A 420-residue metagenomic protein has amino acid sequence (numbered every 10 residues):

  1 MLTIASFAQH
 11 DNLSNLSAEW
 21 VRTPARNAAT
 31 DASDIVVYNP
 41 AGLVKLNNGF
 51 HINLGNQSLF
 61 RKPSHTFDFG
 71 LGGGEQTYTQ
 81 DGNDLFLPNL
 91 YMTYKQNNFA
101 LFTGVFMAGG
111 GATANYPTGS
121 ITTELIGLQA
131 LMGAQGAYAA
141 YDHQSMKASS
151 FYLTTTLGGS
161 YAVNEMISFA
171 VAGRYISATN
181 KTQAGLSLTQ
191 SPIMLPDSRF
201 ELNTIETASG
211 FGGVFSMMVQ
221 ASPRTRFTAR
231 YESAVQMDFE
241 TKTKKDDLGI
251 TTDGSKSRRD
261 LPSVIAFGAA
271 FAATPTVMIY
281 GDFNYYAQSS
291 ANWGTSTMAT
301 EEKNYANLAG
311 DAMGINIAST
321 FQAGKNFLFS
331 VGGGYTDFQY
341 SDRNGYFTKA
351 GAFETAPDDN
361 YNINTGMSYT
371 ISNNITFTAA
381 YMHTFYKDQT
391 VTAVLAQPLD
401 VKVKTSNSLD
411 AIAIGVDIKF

Functional and structural regions predicted by a protein language model:
I4-M107, A356-D358: N-terminal, post-signal peptide beta-strand-biased segments of exported outer-membrane/organellar beta-barrel and other
Q9-P24, D31, L87, K95-F420: Outer-membrane beta-barrel porins/channels
